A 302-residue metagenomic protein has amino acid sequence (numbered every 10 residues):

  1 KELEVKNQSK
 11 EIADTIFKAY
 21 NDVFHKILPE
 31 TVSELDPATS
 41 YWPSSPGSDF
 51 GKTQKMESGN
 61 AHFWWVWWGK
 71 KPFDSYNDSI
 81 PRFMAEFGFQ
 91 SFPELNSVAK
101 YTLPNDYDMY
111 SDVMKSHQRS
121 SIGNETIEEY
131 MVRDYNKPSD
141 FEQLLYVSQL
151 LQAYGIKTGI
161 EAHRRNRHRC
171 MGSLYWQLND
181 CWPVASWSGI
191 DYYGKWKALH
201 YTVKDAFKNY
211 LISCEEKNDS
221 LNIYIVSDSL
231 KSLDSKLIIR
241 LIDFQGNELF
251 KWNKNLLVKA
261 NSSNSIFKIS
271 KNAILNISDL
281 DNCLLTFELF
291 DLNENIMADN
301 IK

Functional and structural regions predicted by a protein language model:
K1-F17, G172: Active-site groove signature of glycoside hydrolases
I12, V23, I27-L233: Substrate-binding clefts and catalytic carboxylate motifs of secreted carbohydrate-active enzymes
K18, D22: Short-chain dehydrogenase/reductase
S75, N276-D279: Short, conserved, surface-exposed binding loops centered on an aromatic residue
S186, W252-K254, N300: Short hydrophobic alpha-helix segments
S220-S270, D279-L292: Beta-strand-rich binding/interaction modules
L257-V258, E294-K302: Short beta-strand elements
